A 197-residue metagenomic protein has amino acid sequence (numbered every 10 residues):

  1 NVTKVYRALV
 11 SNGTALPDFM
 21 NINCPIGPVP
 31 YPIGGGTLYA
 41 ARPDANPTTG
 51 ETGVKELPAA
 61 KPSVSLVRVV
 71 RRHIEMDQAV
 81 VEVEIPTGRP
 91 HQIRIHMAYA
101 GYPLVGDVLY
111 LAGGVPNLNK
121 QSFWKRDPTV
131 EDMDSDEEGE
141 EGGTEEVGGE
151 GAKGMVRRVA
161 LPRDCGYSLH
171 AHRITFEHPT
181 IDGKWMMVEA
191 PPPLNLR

Functional and structural regions predicted by a protein language model:
N1-R197: RNA pseudouridine synthases
